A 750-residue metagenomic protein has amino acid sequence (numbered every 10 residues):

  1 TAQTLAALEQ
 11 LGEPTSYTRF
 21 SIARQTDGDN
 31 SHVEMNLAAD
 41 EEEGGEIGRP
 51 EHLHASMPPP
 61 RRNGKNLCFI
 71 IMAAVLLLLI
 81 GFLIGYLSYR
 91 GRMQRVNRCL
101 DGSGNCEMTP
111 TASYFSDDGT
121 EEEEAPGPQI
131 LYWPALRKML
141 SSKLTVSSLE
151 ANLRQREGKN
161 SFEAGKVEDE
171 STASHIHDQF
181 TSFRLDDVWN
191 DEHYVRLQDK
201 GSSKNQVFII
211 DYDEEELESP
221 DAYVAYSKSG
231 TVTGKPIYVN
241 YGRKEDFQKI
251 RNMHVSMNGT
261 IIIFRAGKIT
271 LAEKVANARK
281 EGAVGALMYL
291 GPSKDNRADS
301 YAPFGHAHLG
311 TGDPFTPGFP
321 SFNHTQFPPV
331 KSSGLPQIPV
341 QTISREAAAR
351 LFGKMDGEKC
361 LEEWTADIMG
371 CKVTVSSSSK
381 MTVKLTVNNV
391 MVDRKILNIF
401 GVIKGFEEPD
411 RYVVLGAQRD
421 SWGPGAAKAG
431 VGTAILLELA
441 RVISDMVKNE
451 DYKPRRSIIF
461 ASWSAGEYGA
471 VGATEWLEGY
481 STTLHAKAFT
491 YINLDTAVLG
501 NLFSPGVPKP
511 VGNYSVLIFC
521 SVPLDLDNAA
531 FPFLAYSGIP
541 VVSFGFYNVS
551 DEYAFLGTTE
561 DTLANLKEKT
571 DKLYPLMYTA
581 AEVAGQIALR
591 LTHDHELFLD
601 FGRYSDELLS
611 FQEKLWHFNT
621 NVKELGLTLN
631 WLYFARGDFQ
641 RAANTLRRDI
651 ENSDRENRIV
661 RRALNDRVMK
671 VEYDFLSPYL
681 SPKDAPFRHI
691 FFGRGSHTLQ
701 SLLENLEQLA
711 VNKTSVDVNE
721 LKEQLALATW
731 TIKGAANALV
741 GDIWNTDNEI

Functional and structural regions predicted by a protein language model:
T1-N63: Short, low-complexity, Lys/Arg-enriched N-terminal segments of secretory-pathway carbohydrate enzymes
G12-P14, R19, A23, G28-E34 (+7 more regions): Noncatalytic luminal/extracellular "stalk/propeptide" segments of secretory-pathway proteins
G64, E218-K249, P320-A427, D445-M446: Soluble metallo-hydrolase cores and metallopeptidase-like ectodomains found primarily in the secretory/periplasmic
K65-A73, L78, F82, Y86 (+6 more regions): Extracellular/luminal Protease-associated
E214, D313-K359, E408, W463-K567 (+4 more regions): Metal-dependent peptidase/peptidase-like ectodomains
I399, L415-A470, E475, A584: Alpha-helical metal-binding/catalytic segments enriched in His/Glu/Asp
I459, S550-L609, A710-N745, E749-I750: His/Asp/Glu-rich mid-to-C-terminal helical/loop segments that flank catalytic regions of hydrolases
R661-I750: C-terminal amphipathic alpha-helical interaction region
